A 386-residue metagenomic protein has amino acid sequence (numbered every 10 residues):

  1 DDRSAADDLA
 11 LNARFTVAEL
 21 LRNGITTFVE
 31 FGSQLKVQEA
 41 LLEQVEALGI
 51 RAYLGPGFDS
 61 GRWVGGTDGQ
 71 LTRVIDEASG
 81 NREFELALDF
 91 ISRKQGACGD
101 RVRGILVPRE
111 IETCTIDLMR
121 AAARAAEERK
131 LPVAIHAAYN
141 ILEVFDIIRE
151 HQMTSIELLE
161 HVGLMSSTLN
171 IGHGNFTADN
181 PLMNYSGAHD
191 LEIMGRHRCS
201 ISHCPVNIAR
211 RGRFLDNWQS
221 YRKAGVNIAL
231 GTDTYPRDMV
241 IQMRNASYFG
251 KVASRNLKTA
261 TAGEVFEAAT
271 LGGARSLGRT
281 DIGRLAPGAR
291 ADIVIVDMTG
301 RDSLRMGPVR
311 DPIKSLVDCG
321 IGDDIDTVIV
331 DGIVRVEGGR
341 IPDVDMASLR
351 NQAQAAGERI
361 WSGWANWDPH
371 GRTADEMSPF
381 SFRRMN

Functional and structural regions predicted by a protein language model:
D1-R51, E83-G99, Q354-A356: Alpha-helical scaffold segments that flank or form the walls of functional sites
G24, V45, L106, H136 (+9 more regions): Divalent metal-coordination and catalytic microenvironments
L42-M183: Metal-coordinating catalytic core of metallo-dependent amide/deamination hydrolases
G49-R51, E127-P132, L164-S167, I193-S202 (+2 more regions): Glycine-enriched alpha-helix->loop->beta-strand junction motifs that scaffold or abut catalytic
I141-M153, D179-L191, G212-R222, P236-K251 (+2 more regions): Histidine/acidic-residue-rich catalytic or RNA/ligand-binding cores of hydrolases and nuclease-related proteins
H161-T168, N217-D302: His/Asp/Glu-enriched, well-ordered alpha-helical/loop segment that forms or immediately abuts the divalent-metal
A291-R350: C-terminal cap of metal-dependent C-N hydrolases
V344-N351, A355, D368-N386: C-terminal regulatory/interaction regions
